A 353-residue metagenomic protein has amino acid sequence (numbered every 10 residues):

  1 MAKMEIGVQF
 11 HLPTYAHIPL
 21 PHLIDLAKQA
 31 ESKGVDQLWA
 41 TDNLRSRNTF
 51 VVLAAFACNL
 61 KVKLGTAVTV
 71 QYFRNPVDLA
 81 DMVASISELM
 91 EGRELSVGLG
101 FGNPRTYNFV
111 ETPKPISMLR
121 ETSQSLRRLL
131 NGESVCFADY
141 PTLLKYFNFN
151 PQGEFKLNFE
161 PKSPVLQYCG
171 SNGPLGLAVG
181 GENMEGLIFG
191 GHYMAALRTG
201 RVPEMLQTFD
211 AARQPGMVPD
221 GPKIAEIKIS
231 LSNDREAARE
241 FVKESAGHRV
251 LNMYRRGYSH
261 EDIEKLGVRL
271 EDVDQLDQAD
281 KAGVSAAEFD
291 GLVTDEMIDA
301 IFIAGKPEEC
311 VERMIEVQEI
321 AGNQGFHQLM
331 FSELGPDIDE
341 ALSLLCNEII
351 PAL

Functional and structural regions predicted by a protein language model:
M1-T66, V165: N-terminal beta1-alpha1-beta2 module of alpha/beta enzyme domains
I6-F10, L38-A40, L64-A67, L95-L99 (+4 more regions): Hydrophobic faces of well-ordered beta-strands that scaffold small-molecule active sites in alpha/beta enzyme cores
I6-P21, V68-P76, P161-N172, I229-S232 (+1 more regions): Active-site mouth loops of central-metabolism enzymes
H17-Q29, M82, G170-V179, E308-I320: Short, acidic/polar
E31, L53-K61, V83-L95, G181-E182 (+2 more regions): Acidic (Asp/Glu)-rich catalytic clusters
G34, F56, I86, L126 (+5 more regions): Conserved, mostly hydrophobic/aromatic
F50-T69, F73, L129, N347-L353: Alpha-helix-loop-beta-strand connector modules within alpha/beta enzyme cores
T112-L157, R201-G325: An alpha-helical appendage that flanks or caps ligand/catalytic pockets
